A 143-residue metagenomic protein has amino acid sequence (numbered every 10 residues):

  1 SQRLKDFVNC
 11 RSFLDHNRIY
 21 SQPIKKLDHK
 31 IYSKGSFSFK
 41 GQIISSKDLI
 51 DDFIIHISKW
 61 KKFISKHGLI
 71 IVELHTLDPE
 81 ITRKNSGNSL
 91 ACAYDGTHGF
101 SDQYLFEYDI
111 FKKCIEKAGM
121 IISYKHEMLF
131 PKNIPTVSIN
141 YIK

Functional and structural regions predicted by a protein language model:
S1-C10: S-adenosyl-L-methionine
C10-D52, D78: Mobile active-site "lid"/loop adjacent to the S-adenosyl-L-methionine
H16-Y20, L77-R83, P131-T136: Flexible loop/turn segments at secondary-structure boundaries
H29-Q42, T82-S101: Short, glycine-/aromatic-enriched active-site segment of Class I SAM-dependent methyltransferases
S33, K40, I64-I70: Short glycine-dipeptide loop
F53-W60, H98-Y124: Short alpha-helix
K59, K66-D95: Conserved class I S-adenosyl-L-methionine
C114-K143: Core SAM-dependent methyltransferase catalytic element
